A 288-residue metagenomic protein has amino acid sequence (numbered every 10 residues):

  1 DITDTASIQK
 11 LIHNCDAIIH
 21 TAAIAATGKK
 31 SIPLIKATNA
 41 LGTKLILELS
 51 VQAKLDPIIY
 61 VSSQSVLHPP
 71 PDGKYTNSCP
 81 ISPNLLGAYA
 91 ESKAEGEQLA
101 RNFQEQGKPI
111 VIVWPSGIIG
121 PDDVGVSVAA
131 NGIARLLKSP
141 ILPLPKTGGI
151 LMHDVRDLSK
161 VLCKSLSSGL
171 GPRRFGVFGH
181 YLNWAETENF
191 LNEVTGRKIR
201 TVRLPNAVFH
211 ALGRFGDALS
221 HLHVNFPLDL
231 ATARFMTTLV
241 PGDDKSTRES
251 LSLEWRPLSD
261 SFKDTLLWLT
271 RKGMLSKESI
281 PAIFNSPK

Functional and structural regions predicted by a protein language model:
I2-L41, L49: NAD(P)H-binding glycine-rich loop region in Rossmannoid oxidoreductase-like domains and their noncatalytic homologs
D4, L41-L45, P57, E95-G96 (+1 more regions): Conserved cofactor-binding/catalytic machinery of classical short-chain dehydrogenase/reductase
L41-Y89, V111: Conserved Rossmann-fold NAD(P)-dependent oxidoreductase catalytic core, especially the SDR/UDP-sugar
L86, S116-V126, L144-R156: Glycine-rich "substrate-gating" loop/helix at the edge of Rossmann-like oxidoreductase active sites
Q98-D122: Conserved beta-loop-beta element that borders a ligand/cofactor-binding pocket
G132-H153, D157, V161-S165, G169: A conserved pocket-lining segment of Rossmann-fold NAD(P)-dependent short-chain dehydrogenase/reductase
V161-L228, D244, R256-K288: Mid/C-terminal beta-alpha module of Rossmann-like enzyme folds, strongest in SDR-family dehydrogenases/epimerases
